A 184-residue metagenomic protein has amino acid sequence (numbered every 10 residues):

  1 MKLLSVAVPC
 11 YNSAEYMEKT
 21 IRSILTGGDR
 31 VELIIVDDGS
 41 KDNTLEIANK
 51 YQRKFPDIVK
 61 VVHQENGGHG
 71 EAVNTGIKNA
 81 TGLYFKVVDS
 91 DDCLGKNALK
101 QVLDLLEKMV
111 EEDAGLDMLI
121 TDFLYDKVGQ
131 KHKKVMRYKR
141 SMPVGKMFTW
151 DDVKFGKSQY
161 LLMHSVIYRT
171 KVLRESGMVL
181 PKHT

Functional and structural regions predicted by a protein language model:
K2-S5, E32: Cell-envelope/extracellular polymer assembly enzymes that use nucleotide-activated donors
R22-V31: Short, acidic, metal-binding catalytic loop of nucleotide-sugar glycosyltransferases
S23, D37-E46, G67-G68: A conserved acidic beta->alpha catalytic loop
N43, D92-L105: Acidic donor-binding/catalytic loop of UDP-sugar-dependent glycosyltransferases, especially processive GT2
Q64-A80: Glycine-rich, basic loop-to-helix element that forms the pyrophosphate-binding segment of sugar-nucleotide handling
F85: Short aromatic/hydrophobic "clamp" motif used to bind/position activated sugar donors
L99-K134: Conserved donor NDP-sugar-binding/catalytic core segment of glycosyltransferases
F148-T184: Conserved nucleotide-sugar donor-binding catalytic segment
